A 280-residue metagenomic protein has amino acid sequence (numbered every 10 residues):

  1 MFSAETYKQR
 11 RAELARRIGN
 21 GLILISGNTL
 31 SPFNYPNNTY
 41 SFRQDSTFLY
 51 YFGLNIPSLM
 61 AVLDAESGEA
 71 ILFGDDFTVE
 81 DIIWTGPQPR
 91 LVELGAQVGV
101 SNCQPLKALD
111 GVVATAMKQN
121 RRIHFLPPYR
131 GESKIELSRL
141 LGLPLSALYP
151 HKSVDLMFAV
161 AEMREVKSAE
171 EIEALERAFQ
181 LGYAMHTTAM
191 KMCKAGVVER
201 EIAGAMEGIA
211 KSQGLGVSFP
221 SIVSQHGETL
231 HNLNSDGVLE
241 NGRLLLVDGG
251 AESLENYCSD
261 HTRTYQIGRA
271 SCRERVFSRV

Functional and structural regions predicted by a protein language model:
M1-S278: Active-site neighborhoods and metal-handling regions in enzymes and metal-associated proteins
